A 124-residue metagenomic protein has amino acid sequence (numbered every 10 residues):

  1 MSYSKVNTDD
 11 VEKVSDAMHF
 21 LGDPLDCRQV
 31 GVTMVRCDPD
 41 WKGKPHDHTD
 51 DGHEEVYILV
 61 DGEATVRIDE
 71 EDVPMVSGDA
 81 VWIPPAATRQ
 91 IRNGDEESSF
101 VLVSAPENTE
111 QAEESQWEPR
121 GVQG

Functional and structural regions predicted by a protein language model:
M1-G31, R36-P39, Q111-G124: A short, N-terminal "cap"/entry segment at the start of jelly-roll beta-barrel domains of the cupin/DSBH fold
G22-D23, K44-D50, R92-N93: Short histidine-centered beta-strand/loop micro-motifs that create catalytic or ligand/metal-coordination sites
R28, R67-E71, G94: Short strand-coil-strand connectors
M34-D38, T49-R67: Short, conserved beta-strand element in jelly-roll/cupin
K42-K44, V81, P85-Q90: Histidine-centered metal-chelating micro-motifs
V56, E63-T65, D72, T88 (+1 more regions): Structural motif
D69-A86: Short acidic-glycine-tyrosine-enriched beta hairpin
P85-Q111: Ligand-binding loop in jelly-roll beta-barrel domains
